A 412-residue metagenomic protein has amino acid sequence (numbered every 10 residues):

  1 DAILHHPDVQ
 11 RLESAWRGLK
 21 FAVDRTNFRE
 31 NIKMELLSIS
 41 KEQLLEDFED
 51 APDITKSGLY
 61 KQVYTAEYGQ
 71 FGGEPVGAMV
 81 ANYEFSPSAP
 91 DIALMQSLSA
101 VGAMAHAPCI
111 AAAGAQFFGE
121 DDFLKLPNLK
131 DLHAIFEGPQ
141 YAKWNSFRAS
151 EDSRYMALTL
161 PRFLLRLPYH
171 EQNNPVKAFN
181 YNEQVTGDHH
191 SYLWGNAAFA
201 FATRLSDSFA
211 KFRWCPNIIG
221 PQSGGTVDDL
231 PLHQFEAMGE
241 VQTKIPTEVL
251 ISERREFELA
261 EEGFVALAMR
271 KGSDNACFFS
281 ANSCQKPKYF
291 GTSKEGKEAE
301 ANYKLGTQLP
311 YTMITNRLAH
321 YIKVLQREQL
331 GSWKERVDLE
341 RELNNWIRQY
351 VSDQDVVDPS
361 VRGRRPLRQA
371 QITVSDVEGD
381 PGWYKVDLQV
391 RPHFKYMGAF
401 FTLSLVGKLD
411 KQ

Functional and structural regions predicted by a protein language model:
D1-E49: N-terminal-proximal low-complexity accessory segments that begin disordered and transition into the first
A2, A15-A22, V101, Y321 (+2 more regions): Generic, well-ordered alpha-helical scaffold segments in large soluble proteins
R11-W16, E30-K41, Q354-V377: Long, charged, glycine-rich C-terminal linkers/tails
A15-W16, D50-T65, P90-V101: Well-ordered, non-membrane alpha-helical segments in soluble/globular domains
Y68-P246: Extended, regular secondary-structure scaffolds
F179-E342, F401: Long, contiguous, structured domain-core segments that constitute the functional module of a protein
D338-G363: Short, hydrophobic/π-rich interface segment
Q371-Q412: C-terminal edge-of-domain segments
